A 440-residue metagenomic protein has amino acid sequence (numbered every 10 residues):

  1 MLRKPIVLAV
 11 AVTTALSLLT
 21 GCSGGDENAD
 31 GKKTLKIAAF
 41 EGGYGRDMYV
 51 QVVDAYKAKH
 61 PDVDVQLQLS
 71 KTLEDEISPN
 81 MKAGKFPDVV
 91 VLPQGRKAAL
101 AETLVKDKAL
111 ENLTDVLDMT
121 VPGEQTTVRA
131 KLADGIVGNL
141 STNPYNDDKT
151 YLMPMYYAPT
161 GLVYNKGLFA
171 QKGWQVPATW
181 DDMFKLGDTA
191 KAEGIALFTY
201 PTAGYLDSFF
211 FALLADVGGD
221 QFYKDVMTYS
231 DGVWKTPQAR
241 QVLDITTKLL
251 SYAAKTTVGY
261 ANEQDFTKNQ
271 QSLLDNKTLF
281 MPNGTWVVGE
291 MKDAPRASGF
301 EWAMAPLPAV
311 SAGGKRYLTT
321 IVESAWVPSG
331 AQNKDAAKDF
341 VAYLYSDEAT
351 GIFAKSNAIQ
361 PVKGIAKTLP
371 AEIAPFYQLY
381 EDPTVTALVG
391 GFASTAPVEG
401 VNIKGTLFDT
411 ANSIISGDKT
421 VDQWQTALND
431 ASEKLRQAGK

Functional and structural regions predicted by a protein language model:
K4-D107, E124-T126, V176, R296 (+3 more regions): Conserved N-terminal structural module of periplasmic/extracytoplasmic solute-binding proteins
A58, A83, Y252-A254, D293-I359: Extracytoplasmic/periplasmic substrate-recognition and gating elements
L69-E76, W180-K185, G259-L274: Short helix-initiation/N-cap motifs at beta->coil->alpha
K97-P159: Hinge/lid segment of periplasmic solute-binding proteins
N112-L132, G218-Q241, D293-R296, A309-R316 (+1 more regions): Short, solvent-exposed loop/beta-turn-alpha elements that line the ligand-binding surface or hinge of extracytoplasmic
S141-M155, T160, F184-G232, N269 (+1 more regions): Extracytoplasmic/periplasmic solute-binding protein
A190, T228-A261: Glycine-centered hinge/linker elements that transmit conformational signals in sensory and ligand-binding systems
I359-G364, Y377-R436: C-terminal capping/gating helix-and-loop segments adjacent to ligand/active sites or protein-protein/ligand interfaces
